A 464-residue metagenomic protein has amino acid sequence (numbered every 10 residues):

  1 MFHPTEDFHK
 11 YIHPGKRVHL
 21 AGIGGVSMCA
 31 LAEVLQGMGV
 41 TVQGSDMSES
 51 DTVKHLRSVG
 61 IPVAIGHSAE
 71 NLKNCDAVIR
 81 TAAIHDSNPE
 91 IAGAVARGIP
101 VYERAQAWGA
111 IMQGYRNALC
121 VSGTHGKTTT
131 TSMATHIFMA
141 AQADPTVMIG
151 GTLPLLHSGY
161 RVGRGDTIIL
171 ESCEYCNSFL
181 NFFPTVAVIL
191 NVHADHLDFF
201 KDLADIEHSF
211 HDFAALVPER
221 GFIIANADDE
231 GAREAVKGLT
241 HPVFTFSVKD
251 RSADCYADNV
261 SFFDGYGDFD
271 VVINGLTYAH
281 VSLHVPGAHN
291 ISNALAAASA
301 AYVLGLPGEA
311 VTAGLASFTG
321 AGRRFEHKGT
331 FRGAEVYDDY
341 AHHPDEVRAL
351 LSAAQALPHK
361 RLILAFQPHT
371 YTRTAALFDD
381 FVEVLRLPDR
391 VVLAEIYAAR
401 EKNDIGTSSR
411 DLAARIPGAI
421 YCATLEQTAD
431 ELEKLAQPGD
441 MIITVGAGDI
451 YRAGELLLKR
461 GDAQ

Functional and structural regions predicted by a protein language model:
M1-E103, A107, F222, E230 (+5 more regions): N-terminal leader/targeting and accessory segments in enzymes
F2-P4, F8-H19, S27, L31-V34 (+4 more regions): Nucleotide phosphate-binding/pyrophosphate-handling subdomain across enzymes that bind or process nucleotide phosphates
H9, V34-G37, R57, N71 (+5 more regions): Phosphate-binding loop of NTP-binding sites
V40-M47, I223-A227, L364-Q367, P388-A398: Short internal beta-strands
S45-D46, A64-H67, E103-G109, V147-G151 (+4 more regions): Beta-strand->loop->alpha-helix junctions that form or flank phosphate-binding loops in nucleotide-handling enzymes
V382-P438: C-terminal helical cap/extension that packs against the catalytic core of soluble nucleotide-cofactor enzymes
T428-L458: A glycine-rich beta-strand to alpha-helix segment that forms a phosphate/ribose-binding loop at ligand/cofactor sites
